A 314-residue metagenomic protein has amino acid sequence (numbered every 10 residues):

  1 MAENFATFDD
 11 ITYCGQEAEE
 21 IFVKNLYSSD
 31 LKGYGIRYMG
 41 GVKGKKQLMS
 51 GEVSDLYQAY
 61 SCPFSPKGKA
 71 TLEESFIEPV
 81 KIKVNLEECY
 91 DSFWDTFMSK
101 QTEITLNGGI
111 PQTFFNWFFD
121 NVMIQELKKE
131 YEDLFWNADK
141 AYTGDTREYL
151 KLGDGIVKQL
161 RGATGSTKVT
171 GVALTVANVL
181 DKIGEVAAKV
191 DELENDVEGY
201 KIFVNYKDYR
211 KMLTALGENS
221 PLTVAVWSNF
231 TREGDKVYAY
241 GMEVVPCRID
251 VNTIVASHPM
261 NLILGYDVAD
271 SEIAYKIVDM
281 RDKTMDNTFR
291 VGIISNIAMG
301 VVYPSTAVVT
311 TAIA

Functional and structural regions predicted by a protein language model:
A2-L56, L150-L174, K211-A314: Sequence/fold signature of self-assembling virion shell proteins
A18-K100: Assembly/oligomerization interface modules of large self-assembling protein complexes
N85-F93, K100, N205-D208, S257-P259 (+2 more regions): Helix N-cap / beta->alpha transition motif
L86, N116, I202-N205, T284: Active-site-proximal structural scaffolding
T96, E132, K211-L213: Short helix/loop capping segments that flank catalytic or ligand/cofactor-binding pockets
T102-E185, T310-A314: Alpha-helical scaffold segments that mediate packing/assembly in large oligomeric complexes
D120, V197-G199, T288: Extracellular structured ligand-interaction cores
L174, L180-S220: Ordered core of a single globular domain
